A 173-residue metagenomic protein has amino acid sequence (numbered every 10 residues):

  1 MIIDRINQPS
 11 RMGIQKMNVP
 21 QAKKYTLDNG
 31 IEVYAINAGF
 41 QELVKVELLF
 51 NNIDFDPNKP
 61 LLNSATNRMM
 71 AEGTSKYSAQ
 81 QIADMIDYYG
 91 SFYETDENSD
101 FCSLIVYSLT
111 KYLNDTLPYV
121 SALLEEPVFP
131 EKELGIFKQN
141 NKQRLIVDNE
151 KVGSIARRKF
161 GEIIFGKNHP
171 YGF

Functional and structural regions predicted by a protein language model:
M1-G13: Short, basic/low-complexity N-terminal boundary segments at the transition from targeting/disordered tails
S10-Y25, E162-F173: Histidine-acidic residue clusters that define the catalytic metal-binding segment of zinc metallopeptidase domains
I36, Q41-R68, A79-E126, I155-F173: M16 family metallopeptidases and their MPP-like homologs
D84, P127-I146: Acidic/histidine-enriched alpha-helical segments
K142-R157: Short acidic/His-enriched helical or mixed secondary-structure segments at domain edges of catalytic enzymes and some
